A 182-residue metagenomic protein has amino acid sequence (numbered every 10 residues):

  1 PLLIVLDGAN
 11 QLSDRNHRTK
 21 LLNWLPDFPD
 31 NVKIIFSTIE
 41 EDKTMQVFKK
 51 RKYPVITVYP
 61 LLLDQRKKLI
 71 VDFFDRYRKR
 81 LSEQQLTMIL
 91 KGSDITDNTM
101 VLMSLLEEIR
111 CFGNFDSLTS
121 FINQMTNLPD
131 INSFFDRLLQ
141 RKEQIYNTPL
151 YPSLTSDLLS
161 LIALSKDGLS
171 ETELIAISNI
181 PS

Functional and structural regions predicted by a protein language model:
P1-L6, F28, I89-S93, I131 (+2 more regions): Mid-core helix/loop region of P-loop NTP-binding domains shared across ATPases and GTPases
L2-I35: Conserved Walker B catalytic segment
Q11, E40-T44, L61-R66, E108-I109 (+1 more regions): Conserved nucleotide-binding/hydrolysis micro-motifs of P-loop NTPases
P26-N31, F48-R51, Y151: Conserved catalytic network of the ASCE P-loop NTPase/AAA+ motor domain
I34, Y53-V58: Conserved beta-strand scaffold positions in the cores of enzyme catalytic domains, especially in NTP/NDP-utilizing
E40, I56-T87, S104, N127-E143: Conserved small helical "lid"/interfacial subdomain of P-loop NTPases
E40, P54, E83-I131, S156-A176: Amphipathic alpha-helical "lid/sensor" segments that cap RecA-like P-loop NTPase cores
D136, Q140-S182: C-terminal boundary/linker of central alpha/beta nucleotide-binding cores
